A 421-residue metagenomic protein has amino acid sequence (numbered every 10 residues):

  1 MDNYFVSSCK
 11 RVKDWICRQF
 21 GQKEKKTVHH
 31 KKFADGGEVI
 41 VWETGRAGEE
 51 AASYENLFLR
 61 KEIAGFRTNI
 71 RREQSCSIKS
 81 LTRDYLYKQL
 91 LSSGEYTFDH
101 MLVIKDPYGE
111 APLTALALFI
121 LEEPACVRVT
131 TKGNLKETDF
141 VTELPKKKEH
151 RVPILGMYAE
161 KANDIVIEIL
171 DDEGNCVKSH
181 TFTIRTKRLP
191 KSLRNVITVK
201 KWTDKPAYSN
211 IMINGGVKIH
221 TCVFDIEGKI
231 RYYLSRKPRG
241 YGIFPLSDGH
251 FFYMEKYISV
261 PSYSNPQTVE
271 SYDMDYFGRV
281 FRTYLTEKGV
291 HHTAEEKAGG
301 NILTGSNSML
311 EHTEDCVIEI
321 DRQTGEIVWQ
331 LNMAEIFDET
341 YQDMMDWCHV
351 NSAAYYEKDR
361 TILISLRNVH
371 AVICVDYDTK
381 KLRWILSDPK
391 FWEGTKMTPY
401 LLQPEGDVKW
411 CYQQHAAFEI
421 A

Functional and structural regions predicted by a protein language model:
M1-E95: Intrinsically disordered, low-structural-confidence terminal and linker regions
L59-V127, T131, K147-R151, L155-A421: Histidine-/acidic-rich catalytic cores in large beta-rich domains
N134-K147: Solvent-exposed serine/threonine-rich low-complexity stretches and specific carbohydrate-binding patches
